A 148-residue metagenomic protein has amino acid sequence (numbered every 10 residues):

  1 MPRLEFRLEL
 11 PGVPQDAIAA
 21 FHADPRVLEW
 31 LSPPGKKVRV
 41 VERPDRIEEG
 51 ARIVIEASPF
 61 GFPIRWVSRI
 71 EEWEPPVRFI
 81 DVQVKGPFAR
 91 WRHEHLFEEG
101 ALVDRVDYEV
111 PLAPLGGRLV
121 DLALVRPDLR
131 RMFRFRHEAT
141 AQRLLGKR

Functional and structural regions predicted by a protein language model:
M1-E48: Hydrophobic ligand-binding cavity/cleft-lining segments
M1-R3, R92-H95, F133-T140: Secondary-structure boundary/capping motif
R3-E5, P63-V67, R90-E94: Short, surface-exposed coil-to-beta transition loops
R7-P11, E56, R69, L96 (+1 more regions): Generic structural detector for well-ordered beta-strands
P14, P75, E98-A101: Short glycine/proline-enriched coil/turn segments at helix->beta-strand junctions
D16-A20, R131-R134, E138, Q142: Replace "anionic and nucleotidyl ligands
E29, R39-K85, V103, F135-Q142 (+1 more regions): Glycine-rich portal/gate segments that line the openings of hydrophobic small-molecule binding cavities
I80-R131: Beta-strand/loop substructures that line and gate deep hydrophobic ligand-binding cavities in soluble
